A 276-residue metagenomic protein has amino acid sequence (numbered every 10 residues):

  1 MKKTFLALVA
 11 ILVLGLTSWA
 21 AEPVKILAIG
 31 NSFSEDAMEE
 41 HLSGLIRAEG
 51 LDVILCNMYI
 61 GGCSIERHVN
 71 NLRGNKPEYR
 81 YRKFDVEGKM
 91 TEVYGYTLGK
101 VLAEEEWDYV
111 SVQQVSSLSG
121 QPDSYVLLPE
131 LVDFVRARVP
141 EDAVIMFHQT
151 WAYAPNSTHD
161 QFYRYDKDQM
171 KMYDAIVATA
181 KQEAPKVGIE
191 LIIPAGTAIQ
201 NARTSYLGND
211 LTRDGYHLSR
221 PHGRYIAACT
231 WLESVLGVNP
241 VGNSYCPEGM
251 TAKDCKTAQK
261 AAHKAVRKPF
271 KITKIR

Functional and structural regions predicted by a protein language model:
M1-T4: Positively charged n-region of N-terminal signal peptides that target proteins for export
A7-G15: Bacterial N-terminal signal peptides
L16-A21: Sec/Tat signal peptide C-region and signal peptidase I cleavage site
P23-A28, V53-N57: Short, well-ordered beta-strand elements
D36-L128, E141: Conserved SGNH/GDSL esterase-like catalytic core that processes O-acyl groups on lipids and polysaccharides
E39, S43, Y125-V132, V177 (+2 more regions): Extracytoplasmic/secreted envelope proteins and their assembly/folding machinery, especially bacterial periplasmic
G95-P221, E233: Alpha-helical cap/lid subdomain in secreted, periplasmic, or secretory-pathway luminal O-acyl-processing enzymes
L211, G215-L218, H222-R276: Conserved catalytic region of serine esterases and O-acyltransferases that act on ester linkages in lipids
